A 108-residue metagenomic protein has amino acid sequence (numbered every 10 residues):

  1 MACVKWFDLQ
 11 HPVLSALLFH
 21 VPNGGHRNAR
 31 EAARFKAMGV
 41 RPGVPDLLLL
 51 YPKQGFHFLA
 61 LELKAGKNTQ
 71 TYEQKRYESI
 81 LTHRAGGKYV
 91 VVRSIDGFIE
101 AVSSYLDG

Functional and structural regions predicted by a protein language model:
M1-G108: Catalytic phosphate/metal-binding cores of nucleic-acid and nucleotide-processing enzymes, i.e., regions that mediate
